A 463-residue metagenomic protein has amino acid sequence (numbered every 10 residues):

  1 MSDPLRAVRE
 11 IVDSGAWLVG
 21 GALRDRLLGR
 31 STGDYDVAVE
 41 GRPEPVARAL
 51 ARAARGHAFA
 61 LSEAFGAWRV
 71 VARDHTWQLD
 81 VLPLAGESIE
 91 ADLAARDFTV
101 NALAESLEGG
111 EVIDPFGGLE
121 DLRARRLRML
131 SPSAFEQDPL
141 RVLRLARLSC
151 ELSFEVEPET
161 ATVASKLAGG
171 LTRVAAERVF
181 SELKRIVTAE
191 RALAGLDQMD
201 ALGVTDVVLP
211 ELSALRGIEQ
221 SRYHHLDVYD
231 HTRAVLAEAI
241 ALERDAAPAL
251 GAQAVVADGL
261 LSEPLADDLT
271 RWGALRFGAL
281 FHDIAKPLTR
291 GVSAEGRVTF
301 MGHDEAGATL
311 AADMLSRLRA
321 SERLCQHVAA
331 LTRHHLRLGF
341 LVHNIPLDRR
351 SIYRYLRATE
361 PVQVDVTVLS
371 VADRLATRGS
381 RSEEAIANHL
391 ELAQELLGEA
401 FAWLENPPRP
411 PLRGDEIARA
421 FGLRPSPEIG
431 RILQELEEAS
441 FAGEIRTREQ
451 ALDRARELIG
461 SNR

Functional and structural regions predicted by a protein language model:
M1-R463: Catalytic cores of the polymerase beta-like nucleotidyltransferase superfamily and closely associated nucleotide
